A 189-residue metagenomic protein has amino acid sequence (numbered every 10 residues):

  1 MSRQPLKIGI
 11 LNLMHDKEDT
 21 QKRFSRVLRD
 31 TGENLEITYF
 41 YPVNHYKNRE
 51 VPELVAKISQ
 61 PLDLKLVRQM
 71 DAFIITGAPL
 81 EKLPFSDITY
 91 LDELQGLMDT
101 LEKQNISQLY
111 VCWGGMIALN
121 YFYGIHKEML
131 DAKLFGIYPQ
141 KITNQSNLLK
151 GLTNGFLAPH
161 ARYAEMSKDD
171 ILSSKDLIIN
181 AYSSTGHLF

Functional and structural regions predicted by a protein language model:
M1-S86, E93: N-terminal beta1-alpha1 cap of cysteine-dependent amidohydrolase-like domains
K7, A72, I106-Q108, F156-A158: Beta-sheet entry/capping signal
H15, H45, A78-E81, G115-I117 (+3 more regions): Short, solvent-exposed loop/turn segments at secondary-structure junctions
I37-Y39, Q108-C112, H160: A structural signal for short, well-ordered beta-strand segments and their strand-loop junctions that often border
I58-L62, L94-L97, N144-S146, G186-F189: A generic local structural motif
I75-N144: Cysteine-nucleophile active-site neighborhood
Y121-F189: Pocket-forming structural segment of enzyme catalytic cores
